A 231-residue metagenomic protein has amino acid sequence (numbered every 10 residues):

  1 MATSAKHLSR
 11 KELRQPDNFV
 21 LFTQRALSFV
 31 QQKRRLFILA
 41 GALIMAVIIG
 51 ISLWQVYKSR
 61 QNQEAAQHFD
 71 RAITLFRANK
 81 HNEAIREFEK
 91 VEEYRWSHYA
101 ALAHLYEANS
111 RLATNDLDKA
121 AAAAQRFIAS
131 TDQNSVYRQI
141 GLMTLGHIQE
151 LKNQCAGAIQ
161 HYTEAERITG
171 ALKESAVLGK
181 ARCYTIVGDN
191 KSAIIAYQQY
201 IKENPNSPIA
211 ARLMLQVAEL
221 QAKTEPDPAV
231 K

Functional and structural regions predicted by a protein language model:
A2-L43: N-terminal positive-inside, membrane-proximal cytosolic segments immediately preceding the first
I73, N109, L142-M143, H147 (+2 more regions): Residue-level recognition of tetratricopeptide repeat
H81-N82, L117, C155, N190: TPR-repeat structural position
E93-A100, I128-R138, A165-E174, I201-L213: Short solvent-exposed coil/turn linkers within tandem alpha-helical repeat scaffolds
